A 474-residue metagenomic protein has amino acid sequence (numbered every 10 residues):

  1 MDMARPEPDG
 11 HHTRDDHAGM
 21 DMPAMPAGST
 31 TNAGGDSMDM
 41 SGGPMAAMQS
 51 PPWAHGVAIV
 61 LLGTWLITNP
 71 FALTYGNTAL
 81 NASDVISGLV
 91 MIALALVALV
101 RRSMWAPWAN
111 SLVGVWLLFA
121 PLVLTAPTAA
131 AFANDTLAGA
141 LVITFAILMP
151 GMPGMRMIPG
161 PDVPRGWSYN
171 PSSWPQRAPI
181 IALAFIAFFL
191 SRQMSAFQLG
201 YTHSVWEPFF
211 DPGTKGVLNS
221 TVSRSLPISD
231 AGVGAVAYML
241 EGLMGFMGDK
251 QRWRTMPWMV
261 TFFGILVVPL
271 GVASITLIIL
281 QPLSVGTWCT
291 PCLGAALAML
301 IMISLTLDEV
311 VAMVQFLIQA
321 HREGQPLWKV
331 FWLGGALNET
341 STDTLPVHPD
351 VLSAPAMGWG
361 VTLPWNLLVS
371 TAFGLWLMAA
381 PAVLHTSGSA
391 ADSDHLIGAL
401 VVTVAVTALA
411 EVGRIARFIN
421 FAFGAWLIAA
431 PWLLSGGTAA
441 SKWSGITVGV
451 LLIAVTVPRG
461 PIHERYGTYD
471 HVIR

Functional and structural regions predicted by a protein language model:
M1-G43: Intrinsically disordered, low-complexity terminal tails/loops enriched in metal-binding residues
D36-M45, H348-A356: Cytosolic juxtamembrane N-terminal segments of multi-pass membrane proteins
D39-G42, F119, P127: IQ-motif-like calmodulin-binding regions
P51, H55, T64, T68-D84 (+14 more regions): Membrane-interfacial helix-loop segments of redox and metal-homeostasis proteins, especially TM-loop-TM junctions
W432: A domain-level signal for the structural core that forms small-molecule/cofactor-binding pockets and catalytic centers
